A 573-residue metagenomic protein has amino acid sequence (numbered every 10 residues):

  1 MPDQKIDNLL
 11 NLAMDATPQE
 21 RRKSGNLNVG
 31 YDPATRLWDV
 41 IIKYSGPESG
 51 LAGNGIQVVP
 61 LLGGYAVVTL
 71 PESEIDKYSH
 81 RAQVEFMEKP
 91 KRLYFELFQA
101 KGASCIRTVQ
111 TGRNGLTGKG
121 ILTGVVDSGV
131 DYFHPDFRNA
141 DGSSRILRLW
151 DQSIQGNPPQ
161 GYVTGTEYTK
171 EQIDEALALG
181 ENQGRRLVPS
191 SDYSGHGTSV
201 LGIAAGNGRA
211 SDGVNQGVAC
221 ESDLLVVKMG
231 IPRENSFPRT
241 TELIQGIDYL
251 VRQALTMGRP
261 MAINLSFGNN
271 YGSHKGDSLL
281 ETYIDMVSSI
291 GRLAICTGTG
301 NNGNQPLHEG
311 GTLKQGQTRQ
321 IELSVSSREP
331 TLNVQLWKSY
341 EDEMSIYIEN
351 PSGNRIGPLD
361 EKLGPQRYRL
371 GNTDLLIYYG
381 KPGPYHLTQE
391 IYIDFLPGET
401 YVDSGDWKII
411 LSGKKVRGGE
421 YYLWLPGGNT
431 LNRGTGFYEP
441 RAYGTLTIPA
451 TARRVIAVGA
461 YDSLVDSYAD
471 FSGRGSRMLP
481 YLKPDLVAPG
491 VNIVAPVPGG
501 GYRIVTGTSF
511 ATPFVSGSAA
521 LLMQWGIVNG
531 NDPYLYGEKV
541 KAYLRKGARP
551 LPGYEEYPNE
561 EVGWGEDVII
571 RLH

Functional and structural regions predicted by a protein language model:
M1-Y65, S73-R113, I121-L122: Autoinhibitory N-terminal propeptides
P90, V227-M229, I247-K275, G298-T299 (+1 more regions): Short acidic, glycine-rich surface-loop motifs adjacent to enzyme active sites
T111-G118, R138-A140, N215-A219, F237-A262 (+8 more regions): Mature extracellular/periplasmic domains of secretome proteins
T111-T241, G258-R259, P330, E341-D342 (+4 more regions): Subtilisin-like serine protease catalytic core
D127, G300, G507: Active-site glycine-centered loops adjacent to acidic/histidine catalytic or metal-binding residues that shape
W150-E175, Q305-Y392, L396-Y401, L411-S412 (+1 more regions): Extracellular S/T/G-rich loop segment that most often corresponds to the catalytic His/Ser-adjacent loop
L201-A204, L225-R233, D248-A262, E343-S345 (+2 more regions): Hydrolase catalytic cores
V416-G428: Edge beta-strands of jelly-roll/beta-sandwich modules across compartments, strongly enriched in secreted/luminal
